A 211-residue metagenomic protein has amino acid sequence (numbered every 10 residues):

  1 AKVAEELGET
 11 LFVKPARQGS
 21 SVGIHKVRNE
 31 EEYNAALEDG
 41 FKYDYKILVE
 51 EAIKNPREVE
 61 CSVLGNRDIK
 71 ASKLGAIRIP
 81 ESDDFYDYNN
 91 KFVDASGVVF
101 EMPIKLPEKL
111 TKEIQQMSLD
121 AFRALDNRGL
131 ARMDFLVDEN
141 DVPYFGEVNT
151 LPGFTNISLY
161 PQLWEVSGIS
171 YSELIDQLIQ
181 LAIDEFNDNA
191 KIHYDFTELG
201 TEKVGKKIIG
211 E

Functional and structural regions predicted by a protein language model:
K2-E6, E30, N66-R67, A190-K191: Short, hinge-like loop/turn segments at secondary-structure boundaries
K2-V3, K105-E211: ATP-dependent carboxylate activation and anion-phosphoryl transfer catalytic cores that bind Mg-ATP to form
A4-V22, D44-P56: ATP-grasp fold ATP-binding core
E6-T10, E58-E60, R132, F145: Broad gene-expression machinery/nucleic-acid interaction feature
P15, R78, N90-F92, N149-P152: Short, small-residue-rich loop/turn micro-motifs
S20-S21, G97-E101, N156-Y160: Short small-residue beta-strand/loop micro-motif enriched in glycine and branched aliphatics
H25-Q116, V137-Y144: Phosphate-binding site of ATP-dependent enzymes
